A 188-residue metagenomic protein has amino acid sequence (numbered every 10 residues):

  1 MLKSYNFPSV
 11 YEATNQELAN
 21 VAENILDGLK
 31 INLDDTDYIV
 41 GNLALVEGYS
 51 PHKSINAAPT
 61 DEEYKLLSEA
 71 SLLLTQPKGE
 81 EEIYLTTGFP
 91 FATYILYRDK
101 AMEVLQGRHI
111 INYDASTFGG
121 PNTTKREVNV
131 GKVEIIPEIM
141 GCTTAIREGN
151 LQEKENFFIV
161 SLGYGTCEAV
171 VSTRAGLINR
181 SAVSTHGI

Functional and structural regions predicted by a protein language model:
M1, C167-S172: Short beta-strand scaffold segments in enzyme catalytic cores
M1-F158, A175-I188: Nucleotide/phosphate-binding catalytic cleft detector across ATP-hydrolyzing and phosphate-transferring enzymes
S161-G163: Conserved catalytic-loop position in the HRD/HxD motif
